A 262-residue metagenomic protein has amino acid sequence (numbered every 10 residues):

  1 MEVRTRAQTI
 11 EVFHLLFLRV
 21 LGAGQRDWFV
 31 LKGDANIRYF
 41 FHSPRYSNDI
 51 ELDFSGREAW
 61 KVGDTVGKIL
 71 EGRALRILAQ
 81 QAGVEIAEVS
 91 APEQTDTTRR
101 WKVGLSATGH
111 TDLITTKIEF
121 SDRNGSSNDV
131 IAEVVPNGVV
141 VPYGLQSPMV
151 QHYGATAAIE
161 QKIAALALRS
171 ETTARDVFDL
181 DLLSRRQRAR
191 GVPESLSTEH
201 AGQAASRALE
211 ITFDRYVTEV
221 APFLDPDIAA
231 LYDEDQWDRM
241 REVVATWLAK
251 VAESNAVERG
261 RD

Functional and structural regions predicted by a protein language model:
M1-V30, F40-I50, F54-D262: Structured mid-to-C-terminal alpha-helical surface segments
L31-A35: Glycine-rich beta-strand-to-loop/alpha-helix junction loops that act as flexible
